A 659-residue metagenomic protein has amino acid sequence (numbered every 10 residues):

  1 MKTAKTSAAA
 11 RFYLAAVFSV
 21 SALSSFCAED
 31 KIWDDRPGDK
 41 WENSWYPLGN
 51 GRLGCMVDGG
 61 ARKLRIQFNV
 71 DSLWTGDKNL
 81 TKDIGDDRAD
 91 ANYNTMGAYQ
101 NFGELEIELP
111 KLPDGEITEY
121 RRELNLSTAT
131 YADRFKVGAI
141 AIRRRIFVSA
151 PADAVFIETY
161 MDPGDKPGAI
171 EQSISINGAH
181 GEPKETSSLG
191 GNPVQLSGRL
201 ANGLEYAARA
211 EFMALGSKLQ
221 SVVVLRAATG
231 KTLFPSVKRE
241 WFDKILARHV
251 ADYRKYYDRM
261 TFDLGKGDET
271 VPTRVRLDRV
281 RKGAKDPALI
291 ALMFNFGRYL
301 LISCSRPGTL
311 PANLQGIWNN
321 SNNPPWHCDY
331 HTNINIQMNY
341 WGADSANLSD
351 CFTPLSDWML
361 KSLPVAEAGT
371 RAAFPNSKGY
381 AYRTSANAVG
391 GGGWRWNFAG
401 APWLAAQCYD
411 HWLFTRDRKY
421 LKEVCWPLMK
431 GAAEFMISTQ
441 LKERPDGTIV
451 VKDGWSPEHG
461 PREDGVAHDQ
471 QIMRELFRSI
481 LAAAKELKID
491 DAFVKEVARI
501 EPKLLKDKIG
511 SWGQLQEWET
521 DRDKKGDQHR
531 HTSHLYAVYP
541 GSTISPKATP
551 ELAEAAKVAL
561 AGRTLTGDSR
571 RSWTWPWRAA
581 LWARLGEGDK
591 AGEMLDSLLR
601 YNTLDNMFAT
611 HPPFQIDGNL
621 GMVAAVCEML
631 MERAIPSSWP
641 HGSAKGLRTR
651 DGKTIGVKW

Functional and structural regions predicted by a protein language model:
K2-L14: Bacterial N-terminal signal peptides that target proteins for export
A22-L23: N-terminal signal peptide c-region/cleavage motif recognized by signal peptidases
A28-G393, D410-W412, A433, R444 (+3 more regions): Aromatic-residue-lined binding/catalytic grooves and analogous aromatic/hydrophobic interfacial grooves in multimeric
K31-W33, S173-I174, P354-D357, R371-A372 (+5 more regions): Beta-strand segments within the central parallel beta-sheet cores of soluble alpha/beta enzyme folds
E42-L73, L80, N101, Y330-D350 (+4 more regions): C-terminal capping/lid segments that line or modulate ligand- or cofactor-binding pockets
N177, R298, Y340, S356 (+8 more regions): Short, well-ordered alpha-helical packing segments
P287-A291, K422-P427, K557, W573-P576: Alpha-helical scaffolds flanking conserved acidic
G400-Q440, R444-E463, A467-G510, T543-P550: Active-site neighborhood of glycoside hydrolase catalytic domains
